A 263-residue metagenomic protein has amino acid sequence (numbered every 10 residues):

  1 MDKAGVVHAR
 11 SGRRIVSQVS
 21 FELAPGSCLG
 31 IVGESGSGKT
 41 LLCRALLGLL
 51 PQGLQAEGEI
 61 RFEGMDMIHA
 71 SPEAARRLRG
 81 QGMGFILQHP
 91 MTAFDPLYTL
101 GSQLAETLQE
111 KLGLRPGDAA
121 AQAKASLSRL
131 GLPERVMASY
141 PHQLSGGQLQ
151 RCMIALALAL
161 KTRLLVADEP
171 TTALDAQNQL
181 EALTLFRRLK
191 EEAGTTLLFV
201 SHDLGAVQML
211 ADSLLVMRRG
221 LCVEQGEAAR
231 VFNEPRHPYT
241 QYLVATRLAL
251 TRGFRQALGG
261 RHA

Functional and structural regions predicted by a protein language model:
Q55-D66: Conserved ABC transporter NBD signature motif
M67-G84, S102, E110, V231-P235: ABC ATPase NBD coupling module
D118-R135: Conserved ABC ATPase "signature" region
Y140-L144, Q148: Conserved ABC ATPase signature
V207-M209: A short, surface-exposed alpha-helical micro-motif characterized by mixed small hydrophobic and charged/polar residues
Q225-G226: ABC ATPase "signature
